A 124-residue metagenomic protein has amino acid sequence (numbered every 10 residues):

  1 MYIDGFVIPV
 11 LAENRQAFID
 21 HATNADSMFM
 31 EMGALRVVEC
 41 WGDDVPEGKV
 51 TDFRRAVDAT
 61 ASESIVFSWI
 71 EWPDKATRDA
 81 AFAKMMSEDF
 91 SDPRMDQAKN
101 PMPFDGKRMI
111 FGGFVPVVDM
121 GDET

Functional and structural regions predicted by a protein language model:
Y2, F6, F18, F29 (+3 more regions): Aromatic side chains
I3-V10, K49-M85: Short, well-ordered beta-strand segments in beta-rich or mixed alpha/beta enzyme and ligand-binding folds
P9-E13, V117: Short polar catalytic/cofactor-binding loops
N14-P46, S87-D92: Short amphipathic alpha-helical segments
Q16-F18, K49, R78-A80, G121-E123: Short acidic, gly/pro-rich beta-turn/loop elements at beta-sheet edges and active-site/ligand-binding grooves
M28, P73, P116-V118: Ligand-binding pocket scaffold of soluble enzyme catalytic domains
L35-A61, F90-T124: Glycine-rich beta-strand-turn "strand-cap" elements at beta-sheet edges
